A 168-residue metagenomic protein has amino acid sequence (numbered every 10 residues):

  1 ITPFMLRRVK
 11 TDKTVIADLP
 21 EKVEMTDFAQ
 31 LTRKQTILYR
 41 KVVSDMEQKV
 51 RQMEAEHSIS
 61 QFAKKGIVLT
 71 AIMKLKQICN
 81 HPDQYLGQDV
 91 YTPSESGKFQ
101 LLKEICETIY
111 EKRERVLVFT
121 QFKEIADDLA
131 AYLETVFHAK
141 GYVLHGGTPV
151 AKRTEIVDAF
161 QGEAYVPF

Functional and structural regions predicted by a protein language model:
R8, I16-A17, V50: Conserved C-terminal "switch" segment of AAA+ ATPases
T14-K41, H57-F168: Conserved Helicase C-terminal RecA-like lobe
D45-E54: Cytochrome P450 catalytic domain signature, combining two hallmark sequence patches
